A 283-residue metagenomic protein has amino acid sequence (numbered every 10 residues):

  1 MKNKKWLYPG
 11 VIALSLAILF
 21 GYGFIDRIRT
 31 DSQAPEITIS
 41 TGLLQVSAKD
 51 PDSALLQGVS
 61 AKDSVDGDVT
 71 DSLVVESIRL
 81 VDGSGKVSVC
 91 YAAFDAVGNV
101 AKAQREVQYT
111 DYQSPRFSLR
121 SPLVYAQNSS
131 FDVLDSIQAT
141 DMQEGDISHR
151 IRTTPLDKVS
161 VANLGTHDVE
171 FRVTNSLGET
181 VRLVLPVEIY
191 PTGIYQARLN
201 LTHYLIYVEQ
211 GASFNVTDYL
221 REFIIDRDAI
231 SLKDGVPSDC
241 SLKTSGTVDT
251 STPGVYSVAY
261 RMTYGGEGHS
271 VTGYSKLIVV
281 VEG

Functional and structural regions predicted by a protein language model:
K2-I12, S64-R105, Y109, E144-I189 (+1 more regions): Serine/threonine-rich, repeat-prone extracellular segments and beta-strand-based repeat modules of secreted/surface
Y8-G23: Hydrophobic membrane-insertion alpha-helices, especially the h-region of bacterial N-terminal signal peptides
I25, P191-G193: Short, highly charged low-complexity linear segments
D26-T30, E106-T110: A domain-level signal for the structural core that forms small-molecule/cofactor-binding pockets and catalytic centers
T30-D66, Q113-D146, I194-D234: Solvent-exposed, low-complexity, repeat-rich "mucin-like" stalks and linkers
